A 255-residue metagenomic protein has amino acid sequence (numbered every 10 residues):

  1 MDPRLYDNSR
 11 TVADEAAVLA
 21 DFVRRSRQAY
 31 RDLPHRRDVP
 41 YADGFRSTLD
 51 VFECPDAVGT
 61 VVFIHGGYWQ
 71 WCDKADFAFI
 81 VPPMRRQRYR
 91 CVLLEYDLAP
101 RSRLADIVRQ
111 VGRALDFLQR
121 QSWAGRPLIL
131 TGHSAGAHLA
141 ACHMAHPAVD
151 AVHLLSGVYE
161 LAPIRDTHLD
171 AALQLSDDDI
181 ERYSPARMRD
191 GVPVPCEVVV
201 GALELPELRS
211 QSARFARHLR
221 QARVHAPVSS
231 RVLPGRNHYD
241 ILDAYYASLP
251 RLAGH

Functional and structural regions predicted by a protein language model:
D2-D56: N-terminal cap/lid segment of alpha/beta-hydrolase-fold proteins
C54-M84: Short, surface-exposed "cap/lid" segments of acyl-processing enzymes
F63-G66, L93, T131: Structural cue for short, hydrophobic secondary-structure segments
C72-V81, V92-P127, A247: Catalytic nucleophile-loop/oxyanion-hole region of alpha/beta-hydrolase and closely related hydrolase-like folds
R113-A172, I180: Primarily recognizes the serine-hydrolase "nucleophile elbow" in alpha/beta-hydrolase and SGNH/GDSL folds
A151-E160, I164-R165, D177-A216: The feature captures the conserved acid-bearing segment of alpha/beta-hydrolase catalytic domains
A213, A222-H255: C-terminal catalytic histidine-bearing segment of alpha/beta-hydrolase fold enzymes
